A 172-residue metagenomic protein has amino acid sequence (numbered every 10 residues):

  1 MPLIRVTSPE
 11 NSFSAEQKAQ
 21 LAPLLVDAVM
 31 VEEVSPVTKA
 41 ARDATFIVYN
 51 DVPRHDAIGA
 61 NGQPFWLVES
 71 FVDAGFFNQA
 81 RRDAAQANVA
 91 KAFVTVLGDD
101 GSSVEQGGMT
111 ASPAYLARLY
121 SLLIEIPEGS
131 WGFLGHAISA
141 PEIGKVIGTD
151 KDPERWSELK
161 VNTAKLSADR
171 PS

Functional and structural regions predicted by a protein language model:
P2-S172: A domain-level signal for the structural core that forms small-molecule/cofactor-binding pockets and catalytic centers
